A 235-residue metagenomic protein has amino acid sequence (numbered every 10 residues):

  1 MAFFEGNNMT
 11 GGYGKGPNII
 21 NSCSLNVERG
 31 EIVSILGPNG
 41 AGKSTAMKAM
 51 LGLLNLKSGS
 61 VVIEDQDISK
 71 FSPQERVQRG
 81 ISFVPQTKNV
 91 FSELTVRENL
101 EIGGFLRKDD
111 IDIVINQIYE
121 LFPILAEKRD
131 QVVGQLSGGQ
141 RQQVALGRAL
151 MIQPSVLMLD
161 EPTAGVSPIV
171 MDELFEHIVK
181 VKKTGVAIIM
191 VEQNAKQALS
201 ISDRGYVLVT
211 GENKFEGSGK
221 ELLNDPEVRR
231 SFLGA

Functional and structural regions predicted by a protein language model:
A2-A235: Glycine-rich phosphate-binding loops of nucleotide-dependent enzymes
